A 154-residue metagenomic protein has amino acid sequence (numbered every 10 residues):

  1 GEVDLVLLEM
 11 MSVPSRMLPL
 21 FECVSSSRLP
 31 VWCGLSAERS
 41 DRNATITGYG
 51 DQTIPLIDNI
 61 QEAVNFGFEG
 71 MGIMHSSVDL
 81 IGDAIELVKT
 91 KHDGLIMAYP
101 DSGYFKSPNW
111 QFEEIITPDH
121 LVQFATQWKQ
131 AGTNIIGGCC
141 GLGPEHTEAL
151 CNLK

Functional and structural regions predicted by a protein language model:
G1-K154: Domain-level signal for soluble alpha/beta catalytic cores
